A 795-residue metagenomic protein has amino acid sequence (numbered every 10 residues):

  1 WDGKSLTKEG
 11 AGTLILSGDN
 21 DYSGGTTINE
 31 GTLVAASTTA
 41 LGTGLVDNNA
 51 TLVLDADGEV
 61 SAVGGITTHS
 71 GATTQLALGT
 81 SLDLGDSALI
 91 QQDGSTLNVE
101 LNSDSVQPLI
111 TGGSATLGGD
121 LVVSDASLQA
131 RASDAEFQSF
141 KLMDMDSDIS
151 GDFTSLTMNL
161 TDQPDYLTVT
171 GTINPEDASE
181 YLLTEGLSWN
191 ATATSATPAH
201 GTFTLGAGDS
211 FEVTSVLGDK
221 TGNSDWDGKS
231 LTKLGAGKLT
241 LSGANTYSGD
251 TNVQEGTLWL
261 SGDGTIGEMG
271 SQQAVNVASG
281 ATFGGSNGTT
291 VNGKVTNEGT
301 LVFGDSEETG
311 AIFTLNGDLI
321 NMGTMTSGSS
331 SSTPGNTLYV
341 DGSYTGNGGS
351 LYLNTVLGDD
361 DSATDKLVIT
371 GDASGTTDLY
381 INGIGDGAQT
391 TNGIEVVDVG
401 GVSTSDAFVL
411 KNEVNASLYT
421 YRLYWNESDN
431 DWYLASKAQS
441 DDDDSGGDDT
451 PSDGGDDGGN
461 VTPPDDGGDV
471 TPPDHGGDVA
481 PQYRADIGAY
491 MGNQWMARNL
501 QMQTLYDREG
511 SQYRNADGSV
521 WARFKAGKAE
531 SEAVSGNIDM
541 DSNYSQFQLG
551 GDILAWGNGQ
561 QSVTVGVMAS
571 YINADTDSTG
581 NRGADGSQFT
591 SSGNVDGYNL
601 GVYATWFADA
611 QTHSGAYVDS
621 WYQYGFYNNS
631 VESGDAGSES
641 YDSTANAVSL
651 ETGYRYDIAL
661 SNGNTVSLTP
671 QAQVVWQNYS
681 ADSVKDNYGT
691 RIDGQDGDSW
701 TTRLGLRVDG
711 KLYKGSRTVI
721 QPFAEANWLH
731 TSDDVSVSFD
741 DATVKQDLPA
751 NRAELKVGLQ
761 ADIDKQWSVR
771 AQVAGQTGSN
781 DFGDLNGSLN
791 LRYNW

Functional and structural regions predicted by a protein language model:
W1-G3, E100-N102, G113, G118-G228 (+3 more regions): Extracellular/surface-exposed low-complexity segments
W1-V46, T67-T68, G186-V275, S374-I381: Extracellular repeat-rich scaffold modules on cell surfaces
G12, G31-L33, A50-L52, A72 (+6 more regions): Glycine-centered positions in the ABC transporter ATPase nucleotide-binding domain
V53-Q138, T204-A207, T282-I394: Extracellular beta-strand/loop-rich repeat segments of large surface/secreted proteins
T202-F211, G349-Y352, A485, S511-K528 (+3 more regions): Transmembrane beta-strand segments of Gram-negative outer membrane beta-barrel proteins
T240-S242, P464-L660, Q772-A774, S779-N786 (+1 more regions): Outer membrane beta-barrel translocator domains of Type V secretion systems
Y352, S519-R523, T564-M568, Y603 (+5 more regions): Residue-level detector of the transmembrane beta-barrel scaffold of outer-membrane proteins
D577, G601, N678, N687 (+1 more regions): Outer membrane beta-barrel transmembrane domains
